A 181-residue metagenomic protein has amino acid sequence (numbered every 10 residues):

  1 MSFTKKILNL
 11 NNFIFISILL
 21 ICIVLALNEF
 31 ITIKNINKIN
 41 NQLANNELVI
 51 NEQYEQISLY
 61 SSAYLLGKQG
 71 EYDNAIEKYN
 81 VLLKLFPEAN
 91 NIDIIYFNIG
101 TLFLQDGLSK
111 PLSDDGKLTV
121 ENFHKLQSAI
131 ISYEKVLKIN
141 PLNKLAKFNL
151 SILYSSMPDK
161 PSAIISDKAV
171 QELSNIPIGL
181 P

Functional and structural regions predicted by a protein language model:
F3-I23, I36-L48, K144-P181: Terminal, low-structured helical/coil segments at or just beyond the last alpha-helical repeat
N41-I57, V120: TPR-adjacent "capping" and linker segments in tetratricopeptide-repeat scaffold/adaptor proteins
N51, L85-E88, I139: Structural marker of alpha-solenoid helical repeat scaffolds
E55, A89-I92, N143: Residue-level recognition of tetratricopeptide repeat
D93-F97, I131, L145-N149: Alpha-solenoid helical repeat scaffolds
L104-K135, P158-P181: Short coil/linker segments at helix-helix boundaries
